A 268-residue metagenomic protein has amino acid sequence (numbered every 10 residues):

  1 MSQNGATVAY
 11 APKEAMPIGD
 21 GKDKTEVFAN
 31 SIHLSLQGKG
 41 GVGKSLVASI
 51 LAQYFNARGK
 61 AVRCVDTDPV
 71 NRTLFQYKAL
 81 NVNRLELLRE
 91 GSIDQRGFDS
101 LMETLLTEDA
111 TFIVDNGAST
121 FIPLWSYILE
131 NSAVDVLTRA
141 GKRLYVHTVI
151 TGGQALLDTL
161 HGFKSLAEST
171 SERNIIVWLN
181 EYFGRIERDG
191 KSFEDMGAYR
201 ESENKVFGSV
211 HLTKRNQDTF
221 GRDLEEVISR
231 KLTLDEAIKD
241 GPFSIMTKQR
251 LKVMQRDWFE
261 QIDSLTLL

Functional and structural regions predicted by a protein language model:
M1-L34, S100: Extreme N-terminal, non-catalytic leader segments that precede Walker-type/kinase nucleotide-binding cores
M1-M16, E181-R185, D189, K214 (+1 more regions): Long, basic/Gly/Ser/Thr-rich N-terminal segments that mediate initial subcellular attachment or targeting
P17-T25, L157-T159, S165-S169, M246: Catalytic cores of phosphodiester-bond-cleaving enzymes
D23-L34, A48, A57-F121, S126-Y127: Nucleotide-state-sensitive switch-loop elements of NTP-binding domains
S35-S49: Glycine-rich phosphate-binding P-loop
T120-R222: Conserved catalytic-core segment of NTP-binding enzymes
E225-L268: NTP-binding/hydrolysis catalytic cores, primarily Walker-type P-loop NTPases
